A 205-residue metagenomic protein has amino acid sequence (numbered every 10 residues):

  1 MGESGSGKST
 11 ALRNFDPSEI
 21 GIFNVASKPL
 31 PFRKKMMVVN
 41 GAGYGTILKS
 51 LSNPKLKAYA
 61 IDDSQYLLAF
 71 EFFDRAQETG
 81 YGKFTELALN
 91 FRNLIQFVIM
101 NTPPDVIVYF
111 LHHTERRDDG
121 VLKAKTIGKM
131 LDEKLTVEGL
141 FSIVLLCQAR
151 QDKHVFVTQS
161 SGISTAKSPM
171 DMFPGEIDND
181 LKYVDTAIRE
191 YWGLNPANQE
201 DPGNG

Functional and structural regions predicted by a protein language model:
M1-I61, Q65-Y66: Conserved P-loop
T10, F32, F70-E71, D119-V121 (+1 more regions): Short glycine-/acidic-enriched loop or helix-start segments at secondary-structure transitions that form or flank
A11-R13, S50, M100-T102, K134-E138 (+1 more regions): A general structural signal for short secondary-structure junctions and capping/turn motifs
P17, A26-L30, S64-Y66, T114-D118 (+2 more regions): Conserved nucleotide-binding/hydrolysis micro-motifs of P-loop NTPases
I20-I22, V108, V144-L146: Short, well-ordered beta-strand core segments
A58, D63-T136: P-loop NTPase motor core
R117-G205: Conserved GTP-binding G-domain of TRAFAC-class P-loop NTPases and closely related GTPase folds
